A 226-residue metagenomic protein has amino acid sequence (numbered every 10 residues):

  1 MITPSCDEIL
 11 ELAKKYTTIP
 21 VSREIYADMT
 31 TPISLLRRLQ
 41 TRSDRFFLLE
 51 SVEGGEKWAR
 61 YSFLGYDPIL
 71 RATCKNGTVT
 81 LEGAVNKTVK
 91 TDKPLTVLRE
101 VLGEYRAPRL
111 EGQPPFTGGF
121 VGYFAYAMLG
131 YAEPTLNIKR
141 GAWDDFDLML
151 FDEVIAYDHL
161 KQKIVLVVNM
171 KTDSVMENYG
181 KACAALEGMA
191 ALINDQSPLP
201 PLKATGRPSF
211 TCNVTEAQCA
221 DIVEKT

Functional and structural regions predicted by a protein language model:
M1-T41, R45-F46, S51-K90, Y126 (+1 more regions): Extended accessory regions or peripheral subdomains of proteins
P94-P114: FAD-binding glycine-rich core of flavoenzymes that anchor FAD
